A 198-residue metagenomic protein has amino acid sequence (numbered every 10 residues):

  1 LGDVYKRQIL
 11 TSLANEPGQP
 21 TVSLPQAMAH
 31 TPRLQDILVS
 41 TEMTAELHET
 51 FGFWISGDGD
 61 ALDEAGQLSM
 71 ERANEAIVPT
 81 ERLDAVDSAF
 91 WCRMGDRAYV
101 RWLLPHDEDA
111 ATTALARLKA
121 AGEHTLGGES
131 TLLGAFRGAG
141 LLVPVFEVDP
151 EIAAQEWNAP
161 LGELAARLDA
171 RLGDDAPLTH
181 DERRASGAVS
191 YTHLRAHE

Functional and structural regions predicted by a protein language model:
G2-Q8, T192-E198: Conserved small/polar residues in nucleotide/adenosyl-binding loops
K6-I37, A45: Extended, charge-biased low-complexity segments that typically form long amphipathic alpha-helices/coiled-coils
E16, L118-G122, L164-R171: Conserved short hydrophobic interaction patches
T21-T31, E46-G57, D63-E64, A153 (+1 more regions): Secondary-structure junction/capping motif
F51-Q155: A contiguous, surface-oriented mixed alpha/beta subdomain in the mid-to-C-terminal portion of proteins that forms
D149-A154, N158-R195: C-terminal structured domains
